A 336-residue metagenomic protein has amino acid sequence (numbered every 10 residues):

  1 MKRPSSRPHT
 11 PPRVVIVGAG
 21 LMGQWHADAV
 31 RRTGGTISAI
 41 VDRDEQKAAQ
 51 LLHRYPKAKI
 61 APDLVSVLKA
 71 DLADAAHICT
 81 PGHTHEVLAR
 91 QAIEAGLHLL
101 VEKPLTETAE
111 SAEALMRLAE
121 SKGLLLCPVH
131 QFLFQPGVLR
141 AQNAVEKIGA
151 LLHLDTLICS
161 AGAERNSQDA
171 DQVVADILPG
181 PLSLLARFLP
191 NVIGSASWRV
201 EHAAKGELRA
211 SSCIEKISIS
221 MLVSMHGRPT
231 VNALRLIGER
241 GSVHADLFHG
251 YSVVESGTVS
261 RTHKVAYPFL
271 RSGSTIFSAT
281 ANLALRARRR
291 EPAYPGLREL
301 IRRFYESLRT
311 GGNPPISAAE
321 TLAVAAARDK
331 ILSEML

Functional and structural regions predicted by a protein language model:
M1-P8, A75-H77, R289, R298-L336: C-terminal helix-rich "cap/oligomerization" subdomain common to oxidoreductases
M1-Y55: N-terminal Rossmann-like dinucleotide-binding module
I16, H26, Y55, K59-M116: Beta-loop-alpha module in the N-terminal Rossmann-like domain of NAD(P)-dependent dehydrogenases, especially those
P62, V101, L126-P128, A245: Hydrophobic residues in well-ordered beta-strands that form the structural core
T106-E164: A contiguous active-site-proximal alpha/beta segment in oxidoreductase catalytic domains
A163-V231, R235, L322: Rossmann-like dinucleotide-binding domain that binds NAD(P)(H)
S220-E299: NAD(P)-dinucleotide binding in Rossmann-like oxidoreductases
